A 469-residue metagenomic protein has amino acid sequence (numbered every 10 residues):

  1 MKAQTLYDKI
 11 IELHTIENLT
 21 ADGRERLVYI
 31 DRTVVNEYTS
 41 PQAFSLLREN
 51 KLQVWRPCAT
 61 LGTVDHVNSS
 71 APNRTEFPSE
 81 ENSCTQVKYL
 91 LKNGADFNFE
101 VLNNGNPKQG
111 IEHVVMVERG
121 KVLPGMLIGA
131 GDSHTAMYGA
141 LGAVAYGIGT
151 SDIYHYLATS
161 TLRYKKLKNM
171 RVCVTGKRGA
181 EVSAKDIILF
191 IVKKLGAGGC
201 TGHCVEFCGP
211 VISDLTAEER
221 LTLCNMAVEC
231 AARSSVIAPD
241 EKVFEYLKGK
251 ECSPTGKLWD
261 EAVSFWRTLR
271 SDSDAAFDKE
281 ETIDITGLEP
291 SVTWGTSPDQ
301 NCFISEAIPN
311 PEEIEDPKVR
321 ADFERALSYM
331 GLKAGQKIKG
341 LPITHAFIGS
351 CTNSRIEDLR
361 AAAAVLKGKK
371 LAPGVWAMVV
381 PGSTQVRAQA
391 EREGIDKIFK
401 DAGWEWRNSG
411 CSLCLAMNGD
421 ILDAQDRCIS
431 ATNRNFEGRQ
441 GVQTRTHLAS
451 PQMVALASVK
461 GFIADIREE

Functional and structural regions predicted by a protein language model:
M1-E469: Fe-S-dependent hydro-lyases/dehydratases of central metabolism
